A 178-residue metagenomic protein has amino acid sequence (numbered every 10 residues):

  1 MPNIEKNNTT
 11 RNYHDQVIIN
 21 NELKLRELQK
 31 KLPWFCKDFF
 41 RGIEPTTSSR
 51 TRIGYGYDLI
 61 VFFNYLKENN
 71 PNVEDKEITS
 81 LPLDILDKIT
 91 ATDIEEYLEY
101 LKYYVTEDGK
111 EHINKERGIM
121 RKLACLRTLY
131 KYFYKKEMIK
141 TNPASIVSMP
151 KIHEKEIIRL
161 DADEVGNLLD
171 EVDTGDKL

Functional and structural regions predicted by a protein language model:
M1-L178: Conserved catalytic core of the tyrosine transesterase superfamily
